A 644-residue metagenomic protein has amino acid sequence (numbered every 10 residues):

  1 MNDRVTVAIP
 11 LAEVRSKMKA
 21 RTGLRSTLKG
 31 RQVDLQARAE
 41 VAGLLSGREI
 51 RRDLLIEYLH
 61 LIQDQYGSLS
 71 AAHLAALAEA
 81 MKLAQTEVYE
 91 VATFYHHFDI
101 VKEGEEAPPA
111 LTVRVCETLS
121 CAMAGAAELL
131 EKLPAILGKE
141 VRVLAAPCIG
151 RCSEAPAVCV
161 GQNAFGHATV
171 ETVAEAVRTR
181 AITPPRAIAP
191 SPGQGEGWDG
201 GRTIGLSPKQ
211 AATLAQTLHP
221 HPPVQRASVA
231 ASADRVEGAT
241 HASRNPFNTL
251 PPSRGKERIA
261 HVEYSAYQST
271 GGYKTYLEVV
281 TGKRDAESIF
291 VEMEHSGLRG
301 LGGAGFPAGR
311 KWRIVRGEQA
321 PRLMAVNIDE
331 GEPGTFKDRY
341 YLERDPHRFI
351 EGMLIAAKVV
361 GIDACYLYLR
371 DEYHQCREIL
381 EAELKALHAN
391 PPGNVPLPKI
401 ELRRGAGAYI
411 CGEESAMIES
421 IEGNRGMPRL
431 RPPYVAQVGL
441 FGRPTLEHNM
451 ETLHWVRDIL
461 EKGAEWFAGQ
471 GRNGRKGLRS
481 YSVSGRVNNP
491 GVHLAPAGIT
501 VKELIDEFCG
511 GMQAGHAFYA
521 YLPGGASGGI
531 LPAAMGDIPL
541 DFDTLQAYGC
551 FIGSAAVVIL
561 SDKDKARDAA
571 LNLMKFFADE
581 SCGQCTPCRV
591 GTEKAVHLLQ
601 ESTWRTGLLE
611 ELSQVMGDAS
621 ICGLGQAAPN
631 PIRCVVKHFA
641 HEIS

Functional and structural regions predicted by a protein language model:
V14, M18, G23-V113, E117-A187 (+8 more regions): Ferredoxin-type iron-sulfur electron-transfer modules in oxidoreductases and energy-metabolism complexes
Y95, D345-V359: Histidine-anchored nucleotide/phosphate-binding helix
R186-R202, P223-R258: Intrinsic disorder/low-complexity segments
G201-V224, N245, K256-L301: Extreme N-terminal cap/leader segments of soluble proteins
Y267-K274, N327-D338, V435-L440, S482-V487: Gly-rich Lys/Arg/Thr-decorated short loops/hinges at beta-loop-alpha junctions or inter-strand turns that position
V279-E318, A468, S482-V483, L494-A495 (+2 more regions): Accessory "access/gating" subregions that flank catalytic or transport cores
G352-L354, A497-Q513: Short amphipathic, charge-patterned alpha-helical segments
R377-A497, C509-M512: Hydrophobic alpha-helical positions that pack around
